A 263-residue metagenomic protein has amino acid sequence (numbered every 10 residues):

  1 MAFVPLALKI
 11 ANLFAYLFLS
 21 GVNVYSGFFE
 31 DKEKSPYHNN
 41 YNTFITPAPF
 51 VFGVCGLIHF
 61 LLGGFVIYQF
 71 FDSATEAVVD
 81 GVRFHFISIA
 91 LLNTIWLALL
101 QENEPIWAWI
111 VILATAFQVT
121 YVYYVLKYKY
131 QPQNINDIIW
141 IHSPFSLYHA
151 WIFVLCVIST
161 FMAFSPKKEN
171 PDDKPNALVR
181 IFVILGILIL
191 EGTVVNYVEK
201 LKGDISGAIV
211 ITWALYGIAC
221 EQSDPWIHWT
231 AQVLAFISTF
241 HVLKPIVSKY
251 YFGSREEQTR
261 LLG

Functional and structural regions predicted by a protein language model:
M1-N12, C55: N-terminal membrane topogenic signal
F14-G21, H85-L97, V111-Y123, I141-F161 (+1 more regions): Alpha-helical transmembrane segments of multi-pass integral membrane proteins
Y16-E33: Alpha-helical transmembrane segments of multi-pass membrane proteins
N40-V54, I139-S146, P171-L178: Short aromatic-rich membrane-water interface segments that cap or initiate transmembrane helices in multi-pass membrane
F60-W109, L113-I135: Internal transmembrane alpha-helix with an interfacial aromatic "cap," most often the third helix
W96-I110, E169-K174, N196-L201, Q222-W226: Membrane-interface helix caps and helix-loop-helix hairpins in membrane proteins
I141-F161, D173-V194, G203-Y216: Alpha-helical membrane segments in multi-pass integral membrane proteins
Y250-G263: Non-transmembrane, juxtamembrane loop and terminal tail segments of multi-pass eukaryotic membrane proteins
